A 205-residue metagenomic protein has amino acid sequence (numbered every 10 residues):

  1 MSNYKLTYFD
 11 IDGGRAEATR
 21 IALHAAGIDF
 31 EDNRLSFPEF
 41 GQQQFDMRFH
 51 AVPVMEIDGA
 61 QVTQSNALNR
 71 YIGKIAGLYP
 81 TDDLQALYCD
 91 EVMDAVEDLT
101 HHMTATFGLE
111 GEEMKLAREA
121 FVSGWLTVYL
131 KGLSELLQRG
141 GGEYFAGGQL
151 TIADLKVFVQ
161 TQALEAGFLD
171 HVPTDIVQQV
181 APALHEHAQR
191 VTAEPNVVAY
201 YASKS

Functional and structural regions predicted by a protein language model:
M1-V128, R139, F145, Q149: GST-like domain detector, emphasizing the conserved glutathione-binding G-site in the N-terminal thioredoxin-like
T19, W125, Y129-G132, Q160 (+1 more regions): Alpha-helical packing segments of well-folded alpha/beta enzyme cores
G73, Q160-T161, Y201: Active-site-flanking alpha-helical
L78-D83, V172-Q179: Structural helix-adjacent loops and short alpha-helical linkers that scaffold large soluble proteins
C89, F145-H171, Q178-H185, V191: GST superfamily/GST-like fold recognition
E97, L130-S134, H185-A188, T192: Structural signal for well-ordered, non-membrane alpha-helices
T100-F107, A163, F168, A199: Short amphipathic alpha-helical interaction/hinge segments
R190-S205: C-terminal helix/juxtamembrane-tail motif
